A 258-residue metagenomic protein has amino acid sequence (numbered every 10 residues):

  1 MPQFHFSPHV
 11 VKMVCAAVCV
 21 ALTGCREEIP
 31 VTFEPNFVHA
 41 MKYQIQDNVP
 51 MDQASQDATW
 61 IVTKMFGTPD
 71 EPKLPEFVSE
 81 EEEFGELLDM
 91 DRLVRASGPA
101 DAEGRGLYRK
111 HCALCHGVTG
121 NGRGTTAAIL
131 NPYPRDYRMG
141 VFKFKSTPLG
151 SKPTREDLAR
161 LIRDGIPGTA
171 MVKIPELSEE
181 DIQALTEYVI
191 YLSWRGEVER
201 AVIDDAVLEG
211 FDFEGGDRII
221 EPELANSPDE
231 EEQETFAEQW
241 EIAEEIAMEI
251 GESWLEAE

Functional and structural regions predicted by a protein language model:
M1-H9: N-terminal secretory signal peptides that target proteins for export/translocation
K12-A21: Bacterial N-terminal signal peptides
C25-I29: Bacterial signal peptide processing site
F37-W60, K64-M65, A128-V189, D217-S227: Extracytoplasmic electron-transfer domains, predominantly the class I c-type cytochrome c fold
I45-L107, D205-E258: Electrostatic cytochrome c docking/interface patches
G104-T119, L185-V189: The canonical Cys-X-X-Cys-His
G117-T119, G124-I129, T147-L149, M171-I174 (+1 more regions): Short, solvent-exposed loop/turn and secondary-structure capping segments
E187-Y188, L192, A201-I203, A243: Aromatic- and Gly/Pro-enriched helix-to-coil junctions and flexible linker segments
